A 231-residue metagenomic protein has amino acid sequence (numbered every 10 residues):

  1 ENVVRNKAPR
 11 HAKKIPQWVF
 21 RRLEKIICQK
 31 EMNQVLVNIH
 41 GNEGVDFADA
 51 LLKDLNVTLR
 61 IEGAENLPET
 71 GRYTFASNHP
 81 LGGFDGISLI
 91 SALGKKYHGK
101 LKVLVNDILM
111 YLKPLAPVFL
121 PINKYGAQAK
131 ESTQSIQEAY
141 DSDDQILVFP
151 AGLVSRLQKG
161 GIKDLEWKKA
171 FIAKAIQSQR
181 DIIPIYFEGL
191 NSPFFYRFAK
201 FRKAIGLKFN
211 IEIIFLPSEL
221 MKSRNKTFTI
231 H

Functional and structural regions predicted by a protein language model:
E1-Y73, G86-S88, H98, A116: Membrane-anchoring hydrophobic helices of lipid-metabolizing enzymes
I26, K30-E31, T74-A127: Catalytic core of membrane glycerolipid acyltransferases/transacylases, capturing the structured, soluble-facing
V37, A50-N56, I122-Q128, G160-G161: Short, flexible loop segments at the rims of nucleotide/cofactor-binding pockets, characterized by
H79-G83, V154-S155, L190: Gly/Ser/Thr-rich loops at beta-strand to alpha-helix junctions that form or flank small-molecule/cofactor-binding
L104-N106, F149, I185-F187: Generic beta-sheet signal
Y140-G152: A structural motif
Q145, L157-H231: A cross-family acyltransferase "interaction/gating" segment
